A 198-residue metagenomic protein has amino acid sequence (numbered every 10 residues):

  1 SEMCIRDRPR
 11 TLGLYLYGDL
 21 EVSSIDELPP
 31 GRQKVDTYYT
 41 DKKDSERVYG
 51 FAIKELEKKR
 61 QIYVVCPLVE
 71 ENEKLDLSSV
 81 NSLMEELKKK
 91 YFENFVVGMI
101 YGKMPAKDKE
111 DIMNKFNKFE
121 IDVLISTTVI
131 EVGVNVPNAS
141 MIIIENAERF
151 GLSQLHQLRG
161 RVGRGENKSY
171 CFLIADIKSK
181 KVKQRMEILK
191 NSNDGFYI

Functional and structural regions predicted by a protein language model:
S1-E2, R6-I188: Inter-lobe coupling/hinge segments of SF2-like helicase ATPases
S192-I198: C-terminal or mid-to-C-terminal helical accessory/interaction module adjacent to the motor/catalytic core
